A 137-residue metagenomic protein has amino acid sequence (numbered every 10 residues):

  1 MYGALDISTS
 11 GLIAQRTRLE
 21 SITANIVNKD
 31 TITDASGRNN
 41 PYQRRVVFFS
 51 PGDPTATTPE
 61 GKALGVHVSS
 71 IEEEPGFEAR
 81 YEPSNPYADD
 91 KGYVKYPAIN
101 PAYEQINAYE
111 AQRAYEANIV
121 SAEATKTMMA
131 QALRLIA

Functional and structural regions predicted by a protein language model:
M1-A137: Amphipathic alpha-helical polymerization modules
